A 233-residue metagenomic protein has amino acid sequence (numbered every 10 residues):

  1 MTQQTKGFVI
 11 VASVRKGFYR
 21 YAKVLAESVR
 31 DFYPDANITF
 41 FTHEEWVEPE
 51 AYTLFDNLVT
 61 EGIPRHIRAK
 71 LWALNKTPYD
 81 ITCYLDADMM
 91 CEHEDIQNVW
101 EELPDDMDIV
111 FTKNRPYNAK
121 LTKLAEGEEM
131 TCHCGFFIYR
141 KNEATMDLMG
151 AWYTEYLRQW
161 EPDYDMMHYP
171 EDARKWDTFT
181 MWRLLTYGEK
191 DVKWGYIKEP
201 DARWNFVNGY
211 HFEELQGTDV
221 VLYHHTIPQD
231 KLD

Functional and structural regions predicted by a protein language model:
M1-D233: Glycosyltransferase catalytic domains, chiefly GT-A lineage
